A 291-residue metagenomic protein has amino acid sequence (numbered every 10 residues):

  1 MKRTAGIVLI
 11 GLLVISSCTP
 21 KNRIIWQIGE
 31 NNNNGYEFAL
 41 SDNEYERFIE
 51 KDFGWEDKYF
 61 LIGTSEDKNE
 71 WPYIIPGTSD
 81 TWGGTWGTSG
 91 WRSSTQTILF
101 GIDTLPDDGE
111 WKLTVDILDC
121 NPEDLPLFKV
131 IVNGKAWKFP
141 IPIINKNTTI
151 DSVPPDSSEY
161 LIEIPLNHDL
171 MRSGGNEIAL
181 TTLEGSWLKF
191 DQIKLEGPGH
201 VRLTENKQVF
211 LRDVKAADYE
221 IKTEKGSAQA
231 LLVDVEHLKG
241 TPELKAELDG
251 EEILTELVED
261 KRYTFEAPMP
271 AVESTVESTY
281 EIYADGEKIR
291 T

Functional and structural regions predicted by a protein language model:
K2-I10: Sec-dependent signal peptide recognition, specifically the positively charged N-region followed immediately by
L13-K21: Bacterial Sec-dependent signal peptides at the C-terminal "C-region" and cleavage site
K21-D108, D116-L203, K215, E252 (+1 more regions): Beta-strand-rich ligand-recognition modules
N176-T181, L244-A246, T275-G286: Short, aromatic- and glycine-rich surface loops/edge beta-strands on solvent-exposed regions
D218-S227: Short, solvent-exposed loop/linker segments at the N-terminal edge of repeated beta-sheet extracellular domains
A228-E256, S278-E281: Beta-strand-rich binding/interaction modules
T255-E256, E287-T291: Edge beta-strands of extracellular beta-sandwich domains
